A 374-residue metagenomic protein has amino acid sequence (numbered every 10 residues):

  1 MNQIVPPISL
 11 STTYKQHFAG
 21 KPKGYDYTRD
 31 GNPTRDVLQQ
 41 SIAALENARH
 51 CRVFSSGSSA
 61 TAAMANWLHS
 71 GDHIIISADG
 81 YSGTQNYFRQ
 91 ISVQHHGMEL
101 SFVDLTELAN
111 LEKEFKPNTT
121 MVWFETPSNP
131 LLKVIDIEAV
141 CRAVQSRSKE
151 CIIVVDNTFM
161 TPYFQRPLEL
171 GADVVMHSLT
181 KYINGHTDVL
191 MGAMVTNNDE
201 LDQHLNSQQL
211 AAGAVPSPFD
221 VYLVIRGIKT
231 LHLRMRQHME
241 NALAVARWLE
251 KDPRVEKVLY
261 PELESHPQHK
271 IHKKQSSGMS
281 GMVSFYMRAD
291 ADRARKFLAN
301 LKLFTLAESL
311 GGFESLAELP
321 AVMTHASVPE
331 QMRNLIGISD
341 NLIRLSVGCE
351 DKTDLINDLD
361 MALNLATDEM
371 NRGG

Functional and structural regions predicted by a protein language model:
M1-Y25, G278, N371-G374: N-terminal glycine-rich, Lys/His-bearing helix-loop that initiates the first secondary-structure elements of many
Q3, P218, P253, S277-S280: Short gly/pro-enriched beta-turn/loop segments at secondary-structure junctions
T13-A62, N66-W67, G83-S92: Conserved N-terminal alpha-helix of the aminotransferase class I/II PLP-enzyme fold
K15-F18, L201-D202, L231, D290-R293 (+2 more regions): Short, acidic Gly/Pro/Ser/Thr-rich loop/turn segments
L38, M64, H204-L205, R293-F297 (+1 more regions): Hydrophobic side chains in well-ordered alpha-helices
H50-R254: Conserved PLP-enzyme active-site core in the AAT-like
Q90, T120, R147, R234 (+2 more regions): PLP-dependent enzyme catalytic core of the Aspartate aminotransferase-like
K257-I343, V347: Conserved C-terminal alpha-helix-loop-beta "cap" of PLP-dependent enzymes that closes/shapes the active-site mouth
